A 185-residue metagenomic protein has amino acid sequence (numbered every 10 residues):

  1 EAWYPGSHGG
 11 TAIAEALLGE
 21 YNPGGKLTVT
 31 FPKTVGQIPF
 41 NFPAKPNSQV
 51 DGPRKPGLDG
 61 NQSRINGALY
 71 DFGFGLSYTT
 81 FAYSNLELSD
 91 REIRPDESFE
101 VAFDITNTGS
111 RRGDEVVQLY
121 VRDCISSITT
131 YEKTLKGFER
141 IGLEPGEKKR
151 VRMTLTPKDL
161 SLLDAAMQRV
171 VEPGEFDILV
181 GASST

Functional and structural regions predicted by a protein language model:
E1-D114, Y120, P145, P173 (+1 more regions): Secreted, periplasmic, or luminal enzymes acting at the cell surface/secretory milieu
E92, G109-R111, I125, P157-D159 (+1 more regions): Residues that cap or initiate secondary-structure elements
S110-I128, K133-L135: Short acidic, flexible loop segments centered on an aromatic residue
S127-L163, M167: Intrinsically disordered, low-complexity Pro/Gly/Ser/Thr-rich segments with frequent PxxP/GP/PP motifs and embedded
T156-T185: Terminal connector regions
